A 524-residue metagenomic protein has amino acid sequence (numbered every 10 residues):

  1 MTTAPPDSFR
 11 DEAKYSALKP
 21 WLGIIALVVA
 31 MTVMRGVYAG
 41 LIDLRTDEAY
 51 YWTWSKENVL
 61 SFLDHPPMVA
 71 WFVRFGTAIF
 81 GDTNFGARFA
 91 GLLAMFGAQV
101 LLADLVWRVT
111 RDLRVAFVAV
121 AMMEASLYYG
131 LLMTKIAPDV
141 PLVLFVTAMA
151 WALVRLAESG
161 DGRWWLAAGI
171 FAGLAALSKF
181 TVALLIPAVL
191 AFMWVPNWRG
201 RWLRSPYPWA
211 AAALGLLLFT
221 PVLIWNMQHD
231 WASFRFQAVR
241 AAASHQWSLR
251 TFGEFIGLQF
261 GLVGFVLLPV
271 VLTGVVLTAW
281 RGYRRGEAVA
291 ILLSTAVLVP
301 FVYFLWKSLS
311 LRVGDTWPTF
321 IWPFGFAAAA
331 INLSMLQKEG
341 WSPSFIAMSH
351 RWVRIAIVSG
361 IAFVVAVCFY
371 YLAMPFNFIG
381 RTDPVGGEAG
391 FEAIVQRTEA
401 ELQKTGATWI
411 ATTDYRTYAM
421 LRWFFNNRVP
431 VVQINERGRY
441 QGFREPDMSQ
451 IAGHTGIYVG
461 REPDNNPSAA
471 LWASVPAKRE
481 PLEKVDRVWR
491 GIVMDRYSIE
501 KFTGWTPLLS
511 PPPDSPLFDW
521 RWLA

Functional and structural regions predicted by a protein language model:
F9-E12, W21, L102-A125, V143-L144: Transmembrane-helix signature of polytopic, membrane-embedded enzymes that assemble or transfer cell-envelope glycans
I25, F89-T110, A125, A148: Transmembrane-helix motifs of polytopic, lipid-linked glycan transferases
V28, A119-E124, A172, A176 (+1 more regions): Short helix- or helix-capping micro-motifs that position conserved polar/aromatic residues at function-defining sites
N58, L132, F301, L311-F345 (+1 more regions): Hydrophobic/aromatic-rich transmembrane helices and adjacent perimembrane loops
W107-T110, M149-W165: Membrane-interface transmembrane helices that cradle and orient dolichyl/undecaprenyl
L131-L142: Short acidic/glycine- and proline-prone juxtamembrane loop motifs at membrane-interface regions of multi-pass membrane
L174, L185-E287, A296-L311: Transmembrane-lumen/periplasm boundary regions of multi-pass, lipid-linked membrane glycan transferases
D315, W341-T405, Y415-V432, E436-R439 (+2 more regions): Membrane-proximal, lumen/periplasm-facing interface regions of secretory-pathway glyco- and lipid-modifying enzymes
